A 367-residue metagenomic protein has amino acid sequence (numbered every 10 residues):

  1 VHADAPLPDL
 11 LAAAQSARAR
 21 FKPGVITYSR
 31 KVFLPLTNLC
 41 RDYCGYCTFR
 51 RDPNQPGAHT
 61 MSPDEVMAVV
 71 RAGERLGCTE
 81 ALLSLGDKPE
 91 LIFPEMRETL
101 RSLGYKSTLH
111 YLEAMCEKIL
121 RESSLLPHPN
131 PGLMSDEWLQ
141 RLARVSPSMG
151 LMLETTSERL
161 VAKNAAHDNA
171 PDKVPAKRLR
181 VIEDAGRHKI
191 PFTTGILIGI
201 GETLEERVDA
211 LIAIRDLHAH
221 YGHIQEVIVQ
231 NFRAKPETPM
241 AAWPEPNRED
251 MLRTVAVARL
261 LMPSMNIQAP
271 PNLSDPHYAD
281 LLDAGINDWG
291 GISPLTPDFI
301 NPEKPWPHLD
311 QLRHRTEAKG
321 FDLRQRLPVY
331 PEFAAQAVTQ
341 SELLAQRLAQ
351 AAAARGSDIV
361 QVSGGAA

Functional and structural regions predicted by a protein language model:
V1-G45, F49-T60, D64-E65, V69 (+1 more regions): N-terminal [4Fe-4S]-dependent radical SAM core
V1-P8, S16-F21, M67, E74 (+2 more regions): Auxiliary Fe-S-binding modules of radical SAM enzymes
Q15-S16, L34, E117, Q140 (+1 more regions): Active-site phosphate/pyrophosphate- and oxyanion-stabilizing loops and adjacent acidic/basic residues in soluble
I26-V32, A81-L83, P127-P129, M149-L151 (+5 more regions): Hydrophobic faces of well-ordered beta-strands that scaffold small-molecule active sites in alpha/beta enzyme cores
R30-V32, N38-Y43, G104, N164 (+5 more regions): Solvent-exposed, flexible loop/coil residues
V32-L34, D87-P89, P131-S135, T155-S157 (+5 more regions): Active-site-proximal loop/turn and secondary-structure-junction residues that shape catalytic pockets, frequently
C47-R50, F93-M96, K118-I119, R159-A162 (+3 more regions): A short alpha-helix capping/helix-coil boundary motif
R51-A219: Conserved Radical SAM active-site core
